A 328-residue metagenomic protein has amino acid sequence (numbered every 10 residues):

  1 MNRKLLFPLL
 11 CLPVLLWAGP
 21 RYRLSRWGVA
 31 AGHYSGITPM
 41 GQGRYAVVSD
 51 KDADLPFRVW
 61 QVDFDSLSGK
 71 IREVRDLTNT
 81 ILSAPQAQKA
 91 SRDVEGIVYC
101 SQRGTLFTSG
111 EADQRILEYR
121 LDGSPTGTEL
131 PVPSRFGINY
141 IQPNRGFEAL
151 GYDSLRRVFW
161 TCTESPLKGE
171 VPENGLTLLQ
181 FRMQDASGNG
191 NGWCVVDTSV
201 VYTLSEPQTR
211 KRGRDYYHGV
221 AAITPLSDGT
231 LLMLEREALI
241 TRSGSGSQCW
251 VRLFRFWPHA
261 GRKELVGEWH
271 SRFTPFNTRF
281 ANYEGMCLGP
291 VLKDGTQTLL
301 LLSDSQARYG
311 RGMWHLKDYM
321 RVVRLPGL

Functional and structural regions predicted by a protein language model:
M1-L5: Positively charged n-region of N-terminal signal peptides that target proteins for export
L9-A18: Hydrophobic h-region of N-terminal signal peptides that target proteins for export in Gram-negative bacteria
W17-L328: Sequence/structural signature of beta-propeller domains
